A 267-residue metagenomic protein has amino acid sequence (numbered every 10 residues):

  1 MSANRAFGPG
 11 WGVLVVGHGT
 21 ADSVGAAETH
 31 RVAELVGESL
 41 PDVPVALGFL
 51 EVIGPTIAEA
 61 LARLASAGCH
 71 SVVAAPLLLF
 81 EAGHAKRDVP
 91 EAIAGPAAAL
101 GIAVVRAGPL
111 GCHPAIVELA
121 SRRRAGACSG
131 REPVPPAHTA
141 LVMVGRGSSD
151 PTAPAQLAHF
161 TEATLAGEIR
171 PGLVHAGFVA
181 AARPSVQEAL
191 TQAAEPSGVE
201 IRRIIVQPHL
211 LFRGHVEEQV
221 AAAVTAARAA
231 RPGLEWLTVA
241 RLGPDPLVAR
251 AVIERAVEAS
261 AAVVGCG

Functional and structural regions predicted by a protein language model:
M1-G267: Active-site-proximal alpha-helix that buttresses catalytic centers in soluble enzyme cores
